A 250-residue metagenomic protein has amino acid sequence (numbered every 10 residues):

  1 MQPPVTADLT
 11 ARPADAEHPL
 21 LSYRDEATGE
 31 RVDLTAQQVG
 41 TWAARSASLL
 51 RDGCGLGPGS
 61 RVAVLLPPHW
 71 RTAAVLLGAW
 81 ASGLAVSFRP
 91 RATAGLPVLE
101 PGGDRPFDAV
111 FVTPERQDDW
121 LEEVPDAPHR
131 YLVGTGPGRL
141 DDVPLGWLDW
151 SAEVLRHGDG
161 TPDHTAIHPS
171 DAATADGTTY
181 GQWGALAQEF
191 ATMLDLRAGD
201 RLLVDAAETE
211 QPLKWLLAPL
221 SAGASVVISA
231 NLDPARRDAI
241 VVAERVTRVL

Functional and structural regions predicted by a protein language model:
M1-S22, D163-H164: A short N-terminal helical cap/helix-turn-helix that marks the beginning of AMP-binding/adenylate-forming
R12-A14, A79-W80, P219, V241: A generic structural signal for well-ordered alpha-helical segments
E17-P19, H129-T209: Conserved pre-ATP/AMP-binding loop-to-beta segment of ANL
L20-S22, P58-L66, V110-V112, A173-A175 (+2 more regions): Short hydrophobic beta-strand segments
L21-L56, L96-G103, S170-D195: Conserved AMP-binding/adenylate-forming core of the ANL superfamily
L49-F88, R197-A218: Conserved AMP-binding/adenylate-forming
A81-D163, A230-L250: Structural core segment of the AMP-binding/adenylate-forming
A187-G199, E208-L250: Conserved AMP-binding/adenylation subdomain of ANL enzymes
